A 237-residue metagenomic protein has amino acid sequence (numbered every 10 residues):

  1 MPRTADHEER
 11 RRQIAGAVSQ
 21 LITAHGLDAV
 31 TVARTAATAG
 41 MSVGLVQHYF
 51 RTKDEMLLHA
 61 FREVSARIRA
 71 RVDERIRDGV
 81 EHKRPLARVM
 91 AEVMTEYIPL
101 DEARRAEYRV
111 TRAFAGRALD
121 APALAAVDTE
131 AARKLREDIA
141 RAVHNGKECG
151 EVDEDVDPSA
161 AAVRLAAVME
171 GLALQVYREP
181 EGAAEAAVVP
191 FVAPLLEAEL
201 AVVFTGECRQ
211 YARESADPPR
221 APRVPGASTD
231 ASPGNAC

Functional and structural regions predicted by a protein language model:
M1, E92-I98, R136-E137, R141-E148 (+2 more regions): C-terminal peripheral helix-coil segments that are non-catalytic and often amphipathic
Q13, A17-H59: Helix-turn-helix
H59, A70-E107, P158-L165, V189 (+1 more regions): Hydrophobic alpha-helical connector segments
R62-I68: Short, basic, alpha-helical segments at the C-terminal edge of helix-turn-helix-like DNA-binding modules
R69, A103-R112, P122-C149, A160 (+1 more regions): Amphipathic alpha-helical packing segments from all-alpha helical-bundle domains
V89, R109-V110, H144, E154-Q175 (+1 more regions): Hydrophobic alpha-helical segments that form the core of small-molecule binding pockets and/or dimer interfaces
M94-E102, R109-D120, P194-L195, E199: Helix-loop "lid/cap" segments that line or gate small-molecule binding pockets
